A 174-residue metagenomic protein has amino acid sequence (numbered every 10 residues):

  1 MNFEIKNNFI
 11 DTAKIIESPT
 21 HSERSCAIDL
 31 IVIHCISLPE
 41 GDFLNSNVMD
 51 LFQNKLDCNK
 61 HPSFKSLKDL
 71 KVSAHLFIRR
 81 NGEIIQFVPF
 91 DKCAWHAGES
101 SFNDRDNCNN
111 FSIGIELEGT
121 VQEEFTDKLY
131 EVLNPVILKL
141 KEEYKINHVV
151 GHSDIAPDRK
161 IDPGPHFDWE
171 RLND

Functional and structural regions predicted by a protein language model:
M1-D106: N-terminal catalytic cores of peptidoglycan-degrading enzymes
M1-F9, D106-I113, T120-D174: Basic/polar, cationic surfaces and motifs that engage anionic cell-wall and phosphate/carboxylate ligands
I36, E116-E118: Short loop/turn segments at strand-loop or loop-helix junctions that form parts of catalytic or ligand-binding pockets
F77, G114-E116: Conserved beta-strand segments that form the floor/walls of ligand-binding pockets within enzyme and binding domains
